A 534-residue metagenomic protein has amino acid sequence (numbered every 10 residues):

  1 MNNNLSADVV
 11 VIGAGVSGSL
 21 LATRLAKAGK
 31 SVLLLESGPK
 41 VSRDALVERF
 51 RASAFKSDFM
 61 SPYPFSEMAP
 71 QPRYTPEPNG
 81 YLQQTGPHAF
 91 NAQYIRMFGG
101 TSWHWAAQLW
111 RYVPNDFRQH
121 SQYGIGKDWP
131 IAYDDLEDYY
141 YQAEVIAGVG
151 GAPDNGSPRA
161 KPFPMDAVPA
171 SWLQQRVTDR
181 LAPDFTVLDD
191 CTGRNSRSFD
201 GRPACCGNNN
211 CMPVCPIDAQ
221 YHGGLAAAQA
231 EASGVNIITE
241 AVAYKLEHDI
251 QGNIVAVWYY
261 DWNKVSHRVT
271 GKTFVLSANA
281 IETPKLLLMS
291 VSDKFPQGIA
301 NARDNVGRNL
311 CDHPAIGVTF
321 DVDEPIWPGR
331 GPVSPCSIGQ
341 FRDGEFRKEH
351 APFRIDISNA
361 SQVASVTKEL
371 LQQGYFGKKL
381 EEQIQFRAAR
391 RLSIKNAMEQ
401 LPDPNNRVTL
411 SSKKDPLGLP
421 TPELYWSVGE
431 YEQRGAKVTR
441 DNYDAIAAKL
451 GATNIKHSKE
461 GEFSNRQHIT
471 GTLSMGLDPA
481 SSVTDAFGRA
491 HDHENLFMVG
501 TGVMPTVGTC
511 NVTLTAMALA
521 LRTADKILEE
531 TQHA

Functional and structural regions predicted by a protein language model:
V9-L34: N-terminal Rossmann-like FAD-binding beta1-loop-alpha1 element of flavoenzymes
K27, S31, G38-A54, A232 (+6 more regions): Glycine-rich loop(s) and the adjacent beta-strand/alpha-helix scaffold that form part
P39-P64, I95-H104: Conserved N-terminal glycine-rich FAD pyrophosphate-binding loop of Rossmann-like flavoproteins
R43-V47, A107, D116, H120 (+2 more regions): Short, solvent-exposed loop/turn and secondary-structure capping segments
F59, F65-P76, Y81-P87, R96 (+3 more regions): Conserved redox-cofactor binding core of oxidoreductases
E77, L188-V214, D218, Y244-H248 (+4 more regions): A glycine-rich dinucleotide-binding beta-alpha-beta segment and adjacent secondary-structure elements that constitute
E77-Y94, F98-T101, W105-L109, W129-P130 (+5 more regions): FAD cofactor-binding and catalytic pocket of flavoenzymes
T506-D525: A conserved FAD-binding loop/helix module that cradles the flavin
